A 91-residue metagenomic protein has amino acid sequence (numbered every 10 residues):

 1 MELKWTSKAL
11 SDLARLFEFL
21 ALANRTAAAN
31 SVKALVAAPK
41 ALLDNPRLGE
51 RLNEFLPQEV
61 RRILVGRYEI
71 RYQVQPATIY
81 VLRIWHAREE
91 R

Functional and structural regions predicted by a protein language model:
M1-E2, R91: Absolute protein N-terminus
E2-V60, T78: Basic, Lys/Arg-enriched alpha-helical interface segments
V65-R91: Enriched for short, Lys/Arg-rich terminal
